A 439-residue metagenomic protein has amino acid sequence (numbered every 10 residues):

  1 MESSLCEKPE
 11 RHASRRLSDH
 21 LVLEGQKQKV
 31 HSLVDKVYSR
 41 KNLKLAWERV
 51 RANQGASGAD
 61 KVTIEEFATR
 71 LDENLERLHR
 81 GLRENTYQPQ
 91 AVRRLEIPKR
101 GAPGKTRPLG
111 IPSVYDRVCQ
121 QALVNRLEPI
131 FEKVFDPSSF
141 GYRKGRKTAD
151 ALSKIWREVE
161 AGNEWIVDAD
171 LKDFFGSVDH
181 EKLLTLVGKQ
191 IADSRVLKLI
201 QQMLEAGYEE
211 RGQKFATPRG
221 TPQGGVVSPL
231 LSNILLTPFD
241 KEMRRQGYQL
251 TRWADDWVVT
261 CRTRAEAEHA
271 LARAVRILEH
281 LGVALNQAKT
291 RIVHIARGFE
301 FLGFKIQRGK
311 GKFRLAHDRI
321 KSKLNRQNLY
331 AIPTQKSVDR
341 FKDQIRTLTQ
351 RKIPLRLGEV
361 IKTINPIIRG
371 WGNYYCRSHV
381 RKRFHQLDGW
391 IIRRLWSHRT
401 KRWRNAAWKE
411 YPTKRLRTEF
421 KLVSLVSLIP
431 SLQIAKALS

Functional and structural regions predicted by a protein language model:
M1-S439: Non-catalytic terminal/accessory segments
